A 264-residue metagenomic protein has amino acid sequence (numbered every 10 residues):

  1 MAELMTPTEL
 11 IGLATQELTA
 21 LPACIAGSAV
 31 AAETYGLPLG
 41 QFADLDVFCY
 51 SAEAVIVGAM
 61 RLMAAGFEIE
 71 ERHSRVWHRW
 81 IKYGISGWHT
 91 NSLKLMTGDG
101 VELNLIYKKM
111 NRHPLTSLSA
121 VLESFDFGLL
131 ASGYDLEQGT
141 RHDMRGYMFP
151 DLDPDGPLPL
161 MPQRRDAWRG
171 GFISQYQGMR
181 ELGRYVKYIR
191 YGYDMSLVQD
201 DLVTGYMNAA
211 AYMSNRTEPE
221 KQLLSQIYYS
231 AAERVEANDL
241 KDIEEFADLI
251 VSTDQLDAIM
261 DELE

Functional and structural regions predicted by a protein language model:
M1-A2, T15, D261: N-terminal polyanion-binding entry modules of DNA glycosylases/AP lyases and select other DNA-binding proteins
M1-T8, P38: N-terminal regions immediately upstream of nucleotidyltransferase
E3, F48-N104: Metal-dependent nucleotidyltransferase catalytic core
G12-I56: Active-site nucleotide-donor binding segment shared across nucleotidyl transfer reactions
A26-S28, R72-S74, I106-K108, D135: Conserved beta-strand termini and adjacent loop/short-helix elements that scaffold enzyme active sites in alpha/beta
P38-G40, M60-A65, S124: Short, surface-exposed basic-aromatic patches at helix termini and helix-loop junctions that form
L45, Y50-A52, I56-M63, M179-I189 (+1 more regions): Extended low-polarity, hydrophobic cluster-rich segments
R79-E264: Catalytic cores of NTP-dependent nucleotidyl/adenyl transfer enzymes across multiple folds
